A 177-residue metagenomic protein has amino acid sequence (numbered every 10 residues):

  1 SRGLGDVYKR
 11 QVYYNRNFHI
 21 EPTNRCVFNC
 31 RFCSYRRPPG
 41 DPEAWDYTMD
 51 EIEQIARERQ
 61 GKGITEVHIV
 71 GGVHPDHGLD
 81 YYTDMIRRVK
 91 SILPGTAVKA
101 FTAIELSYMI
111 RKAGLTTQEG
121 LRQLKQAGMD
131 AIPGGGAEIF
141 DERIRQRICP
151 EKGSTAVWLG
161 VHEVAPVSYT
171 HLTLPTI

Functional and structural regions predicted by a protein language model:
G3-Y8, T173-T176: Short, small-residue-biased leader/transition segments that mark boundaries at the very start of proteins
G5-G40, A44-V70: N-terminal pre-triad scaffold of radical SAM enzymes
Y35-P38, G72, R145, P175: A broad detector of the eukaryotic-type serine/threonine protein kinase catalytic domain
K62-H162: Conserved SAM/AdoMet-binding glycine-rich loop
A165: Conserved catalytic cysteine-centered active-site region of acyl-thioester-dependent Claisen-condensing enzymes
T170: Conserved adenylation A10 loop of the ANL superfamily
